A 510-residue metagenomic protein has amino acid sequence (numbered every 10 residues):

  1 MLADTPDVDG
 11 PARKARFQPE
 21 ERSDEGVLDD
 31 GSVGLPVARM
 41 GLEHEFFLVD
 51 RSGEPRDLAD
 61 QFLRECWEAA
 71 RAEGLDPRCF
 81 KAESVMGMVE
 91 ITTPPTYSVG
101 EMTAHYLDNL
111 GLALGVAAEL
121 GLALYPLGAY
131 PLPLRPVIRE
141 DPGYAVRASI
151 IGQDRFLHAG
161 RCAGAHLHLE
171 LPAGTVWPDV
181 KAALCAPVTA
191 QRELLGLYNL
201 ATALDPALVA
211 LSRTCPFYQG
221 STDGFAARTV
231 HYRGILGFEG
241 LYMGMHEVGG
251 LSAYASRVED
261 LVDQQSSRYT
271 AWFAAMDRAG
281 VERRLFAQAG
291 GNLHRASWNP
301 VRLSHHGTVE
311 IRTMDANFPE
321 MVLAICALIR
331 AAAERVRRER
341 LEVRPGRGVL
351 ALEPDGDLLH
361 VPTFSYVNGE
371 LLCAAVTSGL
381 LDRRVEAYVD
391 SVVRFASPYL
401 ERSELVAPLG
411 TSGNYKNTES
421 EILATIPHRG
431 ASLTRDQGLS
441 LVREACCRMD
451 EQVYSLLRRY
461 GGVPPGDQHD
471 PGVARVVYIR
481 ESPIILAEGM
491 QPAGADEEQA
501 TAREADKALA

Functional and structural regions predicted by a protein language model:
L2-A104, L112, V116, H158 (+3 more regions): C-terminal accessory/tail domains of diverse enzymes
P77-A165: Well-ordered mid-protein domain cores that form the structural environment of catalytic cofactors
G121, V209, R337-L341: Secondary-structure transition/hinge residues
Y125-R135, P142-A165, L169, G174-Q264: Metal-dependent DNA replication initiation modules
